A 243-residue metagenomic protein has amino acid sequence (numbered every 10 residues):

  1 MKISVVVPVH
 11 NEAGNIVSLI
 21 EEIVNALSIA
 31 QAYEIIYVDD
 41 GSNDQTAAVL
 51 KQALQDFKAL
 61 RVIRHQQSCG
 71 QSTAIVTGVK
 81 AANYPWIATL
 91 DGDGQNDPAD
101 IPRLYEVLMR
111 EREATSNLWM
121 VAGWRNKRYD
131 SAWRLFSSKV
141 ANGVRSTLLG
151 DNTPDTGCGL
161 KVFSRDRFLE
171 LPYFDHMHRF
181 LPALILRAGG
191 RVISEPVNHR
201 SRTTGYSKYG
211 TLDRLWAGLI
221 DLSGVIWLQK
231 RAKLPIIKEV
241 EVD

Functional and structural regions predicted by a protein language model:
M1-D130, K139, D166, E170 (+4 more regions): Structured catalytic core of nucleotide-sugar glycosyltransferases
N15, A132, F136, T211-R214: Juxtamembrane loop-helix boundary motifs flanking transmembrane segments in multi-pass membrane proteins
V24, R145, I220-S223: Structural signal for well-ordered, non-membrane alpha-helices
P98, T115, S131-R134, G157 (+3 more regions): Non-catalytic, surface-exposed connector residues within folded enzymatic/regulatory domains
W119, L135-A141, G159: Conserved core of the sugar-phosphate nucleotidyltransferase
R125-R134, R145-K161, H178, R187: A recurrent flexible, glycine/aromatic-enriched loop bordering the glycosyltransferase active site that acts as
K139-G143, L148-L149, P172: Long helical/loop segments within the catalytic core of UDP-sugar-dependent glycosyltransferases, especially the large
G150, F174-D243: Hydrophobic helical membrane-anchoring modules
